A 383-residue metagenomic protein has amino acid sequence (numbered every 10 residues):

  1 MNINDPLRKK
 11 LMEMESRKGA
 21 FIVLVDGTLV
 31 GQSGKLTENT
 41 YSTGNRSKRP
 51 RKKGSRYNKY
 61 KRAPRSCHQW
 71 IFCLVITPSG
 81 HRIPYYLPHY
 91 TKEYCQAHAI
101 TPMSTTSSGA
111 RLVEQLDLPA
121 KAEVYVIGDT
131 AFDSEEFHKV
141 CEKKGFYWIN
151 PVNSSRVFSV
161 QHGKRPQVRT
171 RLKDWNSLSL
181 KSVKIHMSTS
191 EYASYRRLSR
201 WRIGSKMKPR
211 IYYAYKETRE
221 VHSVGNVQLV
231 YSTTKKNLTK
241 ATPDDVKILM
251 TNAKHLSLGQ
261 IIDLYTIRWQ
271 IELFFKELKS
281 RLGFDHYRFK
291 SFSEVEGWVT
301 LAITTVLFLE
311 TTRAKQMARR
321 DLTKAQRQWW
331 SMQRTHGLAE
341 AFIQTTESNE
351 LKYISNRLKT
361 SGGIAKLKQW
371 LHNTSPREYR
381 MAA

Functional and structural regions predicted by a protein language model:
M1-H81, T218: Active-site-proximal, Lys/Arg-enriched surface segment that forms a nucleic-acid-binding/basic interface patch
G19-S33, C73, G109, E123-D133 (+4 more regions): Short, conserved catalytic/metal-binding motifs centered on acidic residues
R49-E123, V227-K247: Electropositive, glycine- and tryptophan-enriched low-complexity nucleic-acid-binding patches
L87-A99, K144-E191, K240-T242, K247-L249 (+3 more regions): Helix-centered, glycine/charged polyanion-binding patches within enzymatic domains that contact phosphate-containing
C95-V168: Domain-level cores of phosphate- or acyl-group-handling catalytic modules
V113, Q161, R165-T233, S280 (+2 more regions): A short, flexible helix-boundary coil/loop motif
L238-D245, I267-L282: A glycine-rich, aromatic-flanked flexible loop/lid motif
S257-Y265, S280-E296, Q316: Short, solvent-exposed helix-loop connector elements
